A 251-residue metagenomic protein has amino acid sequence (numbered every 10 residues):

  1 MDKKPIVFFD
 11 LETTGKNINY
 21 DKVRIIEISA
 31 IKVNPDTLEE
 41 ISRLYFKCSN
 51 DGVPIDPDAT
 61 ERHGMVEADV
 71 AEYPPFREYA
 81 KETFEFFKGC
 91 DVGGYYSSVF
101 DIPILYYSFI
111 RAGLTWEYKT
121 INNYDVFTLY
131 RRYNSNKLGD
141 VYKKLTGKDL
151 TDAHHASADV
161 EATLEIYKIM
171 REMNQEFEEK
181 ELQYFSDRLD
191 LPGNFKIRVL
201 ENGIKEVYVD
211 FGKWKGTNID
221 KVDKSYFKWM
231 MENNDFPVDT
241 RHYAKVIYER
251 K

Functional and structural regions predicted by a protein language model:
M1-T120, S135-H154: Conserved non-catalytic scaffold segment of RNase H-like nuclease domains
F9, Y124, A158: Active-site flanking residues adjacent to catalytic metal/cofactor-binding acidic residues
G64, D159, T163, G216: A residue-level signal for conserved active-site and pocket-lining positions in enzyme catalytic cores
D91-I104, S108, K137-E201: Acidic, Mg2+-coordinating catalytic module of metal-dependent nucleases/exonucleases that use a two-metal-ion mechanism
N122-N123, D223: N-terminal alpha-helical segment
D125-N134: An acidic intrinsically disordered interaction segment
I169-K251: Acidic two-metal-ion nuclease catalytic site recognized across multiple nuclease folds, prominently DnaQ/RNase D-T
